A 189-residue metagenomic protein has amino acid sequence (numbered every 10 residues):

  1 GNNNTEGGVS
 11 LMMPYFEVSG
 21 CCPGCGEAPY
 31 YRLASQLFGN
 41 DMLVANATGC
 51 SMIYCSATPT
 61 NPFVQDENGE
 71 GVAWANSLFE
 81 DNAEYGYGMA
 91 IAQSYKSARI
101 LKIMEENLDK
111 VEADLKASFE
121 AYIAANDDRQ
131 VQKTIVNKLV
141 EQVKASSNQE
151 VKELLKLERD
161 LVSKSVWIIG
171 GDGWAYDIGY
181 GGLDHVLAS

Functional and structural regions predicted by a protein language model:
G1: Cys/His-rich short segments
T5-S189: Cofactor-binding active-site loop characterized by glycine-rich and histidine/acidic residues
